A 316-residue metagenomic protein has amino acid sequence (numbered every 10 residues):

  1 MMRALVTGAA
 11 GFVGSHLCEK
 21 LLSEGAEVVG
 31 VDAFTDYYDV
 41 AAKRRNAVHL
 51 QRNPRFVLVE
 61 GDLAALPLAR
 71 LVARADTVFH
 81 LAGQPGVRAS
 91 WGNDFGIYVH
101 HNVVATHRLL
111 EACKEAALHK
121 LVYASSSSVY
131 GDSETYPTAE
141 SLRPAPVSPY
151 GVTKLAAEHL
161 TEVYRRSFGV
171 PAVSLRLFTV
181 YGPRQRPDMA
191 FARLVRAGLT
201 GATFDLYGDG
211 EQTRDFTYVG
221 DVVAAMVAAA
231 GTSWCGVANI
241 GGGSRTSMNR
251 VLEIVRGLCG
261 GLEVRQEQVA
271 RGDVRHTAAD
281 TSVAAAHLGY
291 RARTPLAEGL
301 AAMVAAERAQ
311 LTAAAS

Functional and structural regions predicted by a protein language model:
M1-V180: N-terminal Rossmann-like NAD(P)+-binding domain of SDR-like oxidoreductases, especially those catalyzing
A10-V13, P85-R88, S133, T153 (+5 more regions): Gly/Ser/Thr-rich beta-alpha loop segments that engage phosphate groups in nucleotides
H16, A41-R45, R70, N93 (+4 more regions): Generic recognition of short, well-ordered alpha-helical segments
L17, G198-S316: C-terminal substrate-binding subdomain of Rossmann-fold SDR/epimerase-dehydratase oxidoreductases
K43, T135-Y136, V147, H159-A230 (+2 more regions): NAD(P)-dependent short-chain dehydrogenase/reductase
A47, T106, E158, F191-A192 (+3 more regions): A general structural signal for well-ordered alpha-helical segments in protein cores
V48, A69, L110, E162 (+4 more regions): Solvent-exposed, non-membrane alpha-helical residues enriched in polar/charged side chains
